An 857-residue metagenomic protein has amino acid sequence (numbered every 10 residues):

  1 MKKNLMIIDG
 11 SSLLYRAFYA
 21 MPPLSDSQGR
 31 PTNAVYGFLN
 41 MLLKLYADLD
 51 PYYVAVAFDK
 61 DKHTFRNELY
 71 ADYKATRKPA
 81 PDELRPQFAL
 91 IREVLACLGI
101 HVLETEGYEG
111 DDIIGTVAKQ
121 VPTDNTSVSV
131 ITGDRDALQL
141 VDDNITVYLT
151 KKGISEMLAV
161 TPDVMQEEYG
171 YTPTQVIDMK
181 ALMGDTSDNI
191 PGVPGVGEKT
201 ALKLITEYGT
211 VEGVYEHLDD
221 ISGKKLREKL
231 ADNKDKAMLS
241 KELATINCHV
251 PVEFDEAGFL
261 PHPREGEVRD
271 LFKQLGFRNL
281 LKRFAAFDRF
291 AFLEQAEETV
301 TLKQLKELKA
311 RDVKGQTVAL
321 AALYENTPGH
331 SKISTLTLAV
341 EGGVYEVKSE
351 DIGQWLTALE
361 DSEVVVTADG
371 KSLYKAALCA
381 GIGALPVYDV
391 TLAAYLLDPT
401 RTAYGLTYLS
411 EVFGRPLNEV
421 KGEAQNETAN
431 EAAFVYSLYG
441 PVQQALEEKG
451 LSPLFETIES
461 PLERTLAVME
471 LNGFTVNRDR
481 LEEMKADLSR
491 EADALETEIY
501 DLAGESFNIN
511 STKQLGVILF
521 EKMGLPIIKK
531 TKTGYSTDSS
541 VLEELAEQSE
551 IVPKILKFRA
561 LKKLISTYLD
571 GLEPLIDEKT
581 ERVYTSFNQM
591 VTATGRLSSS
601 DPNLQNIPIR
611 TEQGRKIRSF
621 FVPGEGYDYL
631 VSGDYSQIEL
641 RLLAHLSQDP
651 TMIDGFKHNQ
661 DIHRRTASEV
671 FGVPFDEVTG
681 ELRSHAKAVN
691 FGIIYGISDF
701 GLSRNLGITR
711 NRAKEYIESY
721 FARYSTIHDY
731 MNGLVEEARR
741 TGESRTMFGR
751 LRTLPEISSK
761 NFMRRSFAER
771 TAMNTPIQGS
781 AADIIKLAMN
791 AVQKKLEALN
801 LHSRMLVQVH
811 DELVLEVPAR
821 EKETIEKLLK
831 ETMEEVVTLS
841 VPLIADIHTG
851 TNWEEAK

Functional and structural regions predicted by a protein language model:
M1-H101, K152, T746, E756-S759: Domain-level signal for Mg2+-assisted phosphodiester chemistry and nucleotide/NA-binding surfaces in nucleic-acid
K2-K3, L24-S25, A75-P251: Extended two-metal-dependent nuclease catalytic cores across DNA- and RNA-processing enzymes
M6-S12, V130-G133, L138-D142, T146-D163 (+4 more regions): Conserved beta-strand -> loop -> alpha-helix junction used to position metal-binding or nucleic-acid-contacting
Y53-A55, G107-E109, G133, V300 (+3 more regions): Conserved DEDDh/DEDDy metal-dependent 3′-5′ exonuclease domain
K229-E350, N430-E612, Y627-Y629, E639 (+5 more regions): Conserved "right-hand" nucleotidyltransferase catalytic core of DNA-directed polymerases
T337-V344, A394-V420, A429, F434 (+1 more regions): Function-dense linear segments that define catalytic or interfacial modules in macromolecule-processing proteins
R464, L471, D577, Y584-T585 (+6 more regions): Conserved catalytic core of nucleic-acid polymerases
D493-T497, D501-P553, A722-R770, N774 (+1 more regions): C-terminal polymerase-core module
